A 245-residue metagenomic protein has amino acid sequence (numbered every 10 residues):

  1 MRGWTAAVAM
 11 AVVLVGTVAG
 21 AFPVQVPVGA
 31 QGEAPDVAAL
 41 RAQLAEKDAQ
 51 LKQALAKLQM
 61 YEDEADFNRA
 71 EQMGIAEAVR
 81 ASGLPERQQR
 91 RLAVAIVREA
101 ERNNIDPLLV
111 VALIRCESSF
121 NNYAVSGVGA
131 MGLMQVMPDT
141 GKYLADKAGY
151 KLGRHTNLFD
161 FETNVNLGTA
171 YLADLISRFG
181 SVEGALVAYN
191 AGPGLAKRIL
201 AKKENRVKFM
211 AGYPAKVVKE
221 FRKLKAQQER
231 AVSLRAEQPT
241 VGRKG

Functional and structural regions predicted by a protein language model:
M1-A9: Bacterial N-terminal signal peptides that target proteins for export
A11-V12, G127: Sterically constrained small-residue positions within well-ordered secondary structures of folded domains
L14-E46: Acidic, low-complexity intrinsically disordered segments
A21-Q31, D48-L51, L234-R243: Intrinsically disordered, low-complexity polar segments enriched in Ser/Thr/Pro and acidic
V37, L44, D48-L51, L55-L58 (+2 more regions): Heptad-repeat positions
L58-G245: Catalytic glycan-binding domains that act on GlcNAc-containing polysaccharides
